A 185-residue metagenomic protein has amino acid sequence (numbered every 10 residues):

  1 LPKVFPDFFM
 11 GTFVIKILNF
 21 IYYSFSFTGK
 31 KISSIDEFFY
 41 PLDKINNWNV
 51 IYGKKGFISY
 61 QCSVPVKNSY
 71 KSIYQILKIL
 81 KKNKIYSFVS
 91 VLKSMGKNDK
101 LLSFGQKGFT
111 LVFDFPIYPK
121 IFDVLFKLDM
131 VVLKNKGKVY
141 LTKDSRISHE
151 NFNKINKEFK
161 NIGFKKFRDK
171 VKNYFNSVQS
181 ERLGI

Functional and structural regions predicted by a protein language model:
L1-K127: C-terminal substrate-recognition/cap domain of FAD-linked oxidoreductases
K120-D123, L133, G137-I185: Activity-critical C-terminal alpha-helical subdomain
